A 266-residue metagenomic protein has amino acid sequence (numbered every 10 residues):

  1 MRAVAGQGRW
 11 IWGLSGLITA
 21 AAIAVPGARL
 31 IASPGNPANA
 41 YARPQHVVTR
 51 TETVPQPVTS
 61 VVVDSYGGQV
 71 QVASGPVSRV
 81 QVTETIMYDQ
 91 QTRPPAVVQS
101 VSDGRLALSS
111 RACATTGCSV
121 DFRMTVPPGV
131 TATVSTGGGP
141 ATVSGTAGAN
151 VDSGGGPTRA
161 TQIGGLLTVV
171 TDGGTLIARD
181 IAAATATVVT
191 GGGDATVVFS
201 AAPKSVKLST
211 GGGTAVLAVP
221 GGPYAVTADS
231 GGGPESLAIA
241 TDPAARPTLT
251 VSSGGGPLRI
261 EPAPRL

Functional and structural regions predicted by a protein language model:
M1-G6: N-terminal Lys/Arg-rich, disordered targeting/topogenic segments
G8-I31: Hydrophobic membrane-insertion alpha-helices, especially the h-region of bacterial N-terminal signal peptides
A28-G104, D121-T125, T131, P140-G145 (+1 more regions): Short linear S-[DN]-x-LW-Φ motif typified by the pepsin-like aspartic protease active-site region
V54-Q56, V130, A201, G221-G222: Edge/loop elements at the starts and ends of beta-strands within beta-rich repeat scaffolds
G67, I86-Y88, G138, G155 (+5 more regions): Beta-strand elements of well-folded, non-transmembrane domains
Q71, Q81, R105-A107, R159 (+4 more regions): General beta-strand recognition
Q99-G191: Non-cytosolic head/periplasmic domains of membrane-anchored proteins
L167, T175-L266: Short, surface-exposed interaction patches in beta-rich subdomains that mediate adhesion/assembly near membranes
